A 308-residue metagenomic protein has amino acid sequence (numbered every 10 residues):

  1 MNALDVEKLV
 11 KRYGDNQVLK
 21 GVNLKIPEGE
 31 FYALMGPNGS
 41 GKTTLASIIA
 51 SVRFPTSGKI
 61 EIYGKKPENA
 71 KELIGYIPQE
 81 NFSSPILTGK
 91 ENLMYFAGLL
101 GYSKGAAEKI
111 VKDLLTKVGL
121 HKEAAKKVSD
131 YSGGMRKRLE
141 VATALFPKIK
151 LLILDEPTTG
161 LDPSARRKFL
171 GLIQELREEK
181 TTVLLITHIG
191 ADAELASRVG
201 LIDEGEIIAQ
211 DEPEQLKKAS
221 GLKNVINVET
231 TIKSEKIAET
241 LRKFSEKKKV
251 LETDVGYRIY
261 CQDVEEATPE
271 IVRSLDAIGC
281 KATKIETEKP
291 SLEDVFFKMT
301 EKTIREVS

Functional and structural regions predicted by a protein language model:
M35-P37: The feature captures the beta-strand-to-loop junction immediately N-terminal to the Walker
G58-A70: Conserved ABC transporter NBD signature motif
M94, G98, G105-E123: Conserved ABC ATPase "signature" region
L152-E156: Catalytic Walker B motif of ABC-type/P-loop ATPase nucleotide-binding domains
V225-D294, M299: Short, charged/small-residue-rich alpha-helical element at the C-terminal edge of ABC transporter nucleotide-binding
